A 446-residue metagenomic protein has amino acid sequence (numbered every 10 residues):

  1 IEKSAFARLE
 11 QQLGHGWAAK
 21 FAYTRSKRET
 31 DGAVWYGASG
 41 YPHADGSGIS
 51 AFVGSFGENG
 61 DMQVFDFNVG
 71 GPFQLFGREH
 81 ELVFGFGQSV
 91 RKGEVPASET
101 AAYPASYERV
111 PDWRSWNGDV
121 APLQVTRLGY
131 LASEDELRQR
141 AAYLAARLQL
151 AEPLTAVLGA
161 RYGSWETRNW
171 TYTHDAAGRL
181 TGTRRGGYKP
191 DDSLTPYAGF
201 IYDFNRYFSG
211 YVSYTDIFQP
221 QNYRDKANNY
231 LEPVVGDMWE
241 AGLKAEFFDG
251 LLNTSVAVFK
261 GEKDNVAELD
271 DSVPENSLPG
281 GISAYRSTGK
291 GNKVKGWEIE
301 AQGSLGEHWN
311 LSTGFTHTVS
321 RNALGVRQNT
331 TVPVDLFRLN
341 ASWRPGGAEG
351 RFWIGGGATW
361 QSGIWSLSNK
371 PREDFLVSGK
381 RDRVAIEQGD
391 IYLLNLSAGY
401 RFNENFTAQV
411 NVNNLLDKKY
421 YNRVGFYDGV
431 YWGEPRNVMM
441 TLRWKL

Functional and structural regions predicted by a protein language model:
A5-R28, F52-Y172, D203: Face-selective signature of the C-terminal outer-membrane beta-barrel domain
E10-T24, R28-Y36, D203, G210 (+3 more regions): Membrane-embedded beta-barrel scaffold of Gram-negative outer-membrane proteins
Q11, G71-Q74, L148-L150, D192 (+9 more regions): Residue-level signature of outer-membrane beta-barrel architecture
G16-A19, G77, P153-A156, R206-G210 (+5 more regions): Repeated loop/turn-to-beta-strand initiation elements of outer-membrane beta-barrel proteins
G40-I49, P96-A132, W170-G187, E268-S287 (+1 more regions): Surface-exposed loop/turn segments flanking beta-strands in extracellular/periplasmic regions
G60, E79-R91, S98, L131-K263: Structural signature of Gram-negative outer-membrane beta-barrels, strongest in the C-terminal barrel of TonB-dependent
E152-P153, K260-E262, R286-P371, L416: Gram-negative outer-membrane beta-barrel transporters
L311, W360-L376, G399-L446: C-terminal beta-signal and adjacent terminal beta-strands/loops of Gram-negative outer-membrane beta-barrel proteins
